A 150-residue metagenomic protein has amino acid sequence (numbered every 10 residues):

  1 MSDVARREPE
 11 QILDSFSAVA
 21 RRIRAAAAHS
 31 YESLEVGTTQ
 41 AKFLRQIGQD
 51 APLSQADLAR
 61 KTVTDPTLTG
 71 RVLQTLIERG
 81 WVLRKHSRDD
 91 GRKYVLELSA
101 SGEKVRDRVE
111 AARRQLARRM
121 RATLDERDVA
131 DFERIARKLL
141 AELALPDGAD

Functional and structural regions predicted by a protein language model:
M1-L34, D150: N-terminal leader segment of winged-helix/HTH proteins
M1-R6, E126-D150: C-terminal regulatory/oligomerization modules of transcriptional regulators
E10-D14, L34-R45, G70: Short alpha-helical elements of helix-turn-helix
S17-A20, R45-Q49, E110: Short, locally clustered residues in the helix-turn-helix/winged-helix DNA-binding domain
R24, P52, Q74-R137: Charged, amphipathic alpha-helical coiled-coil/dimerization segments
Q46, K61, R79: Residues within the alpha-helical elements of helix-turn-helix
A51-P52, V63: Central "turn" residue of the DNA-binding helix-turn-helix
Q55: Helix-turn-helix DNA-binding elements, focusing on the entry/boundary residues of the two helices that contact DNA
